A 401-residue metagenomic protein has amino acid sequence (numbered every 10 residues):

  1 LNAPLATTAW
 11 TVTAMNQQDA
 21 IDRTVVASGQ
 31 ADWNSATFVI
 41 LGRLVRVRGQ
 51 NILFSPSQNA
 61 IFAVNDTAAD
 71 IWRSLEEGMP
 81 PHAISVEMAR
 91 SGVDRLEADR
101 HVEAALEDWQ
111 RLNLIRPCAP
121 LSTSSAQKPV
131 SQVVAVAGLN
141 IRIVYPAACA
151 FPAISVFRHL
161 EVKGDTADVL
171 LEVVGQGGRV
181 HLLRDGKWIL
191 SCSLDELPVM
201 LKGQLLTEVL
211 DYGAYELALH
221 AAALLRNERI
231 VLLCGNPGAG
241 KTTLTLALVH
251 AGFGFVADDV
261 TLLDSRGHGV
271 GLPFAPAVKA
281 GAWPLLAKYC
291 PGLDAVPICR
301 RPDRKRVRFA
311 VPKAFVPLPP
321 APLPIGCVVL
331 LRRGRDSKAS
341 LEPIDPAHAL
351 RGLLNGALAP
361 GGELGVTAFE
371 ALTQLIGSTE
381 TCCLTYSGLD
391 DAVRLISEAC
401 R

Functional and structural regions predicted by a protein language model:
L1-A69, R73: Acidic, low-complexity/disordered tracts enriched in E/D and polar residues
A9-W10, S57-A137: Long, charge-rich, low-complexity alpha-helical segments
H82, P146, A222, R226-N227 (+3 more regions): Glycine-rich, often acidic-flanked micro-motifs that create phosphate/phosphodiester-binding or positioning elements
C118-Q176, C382: Transition-metal
D165-E208: Charged, amphipathic alpha-helical linker segments immediately N-terminal to NTP-binding catalytic cores
Y212-R226: Pre-Walker A adenine-sensing motif
K241: Conserved lysine of the Walker
L244-T245: Post-Walker A alpha-helix
